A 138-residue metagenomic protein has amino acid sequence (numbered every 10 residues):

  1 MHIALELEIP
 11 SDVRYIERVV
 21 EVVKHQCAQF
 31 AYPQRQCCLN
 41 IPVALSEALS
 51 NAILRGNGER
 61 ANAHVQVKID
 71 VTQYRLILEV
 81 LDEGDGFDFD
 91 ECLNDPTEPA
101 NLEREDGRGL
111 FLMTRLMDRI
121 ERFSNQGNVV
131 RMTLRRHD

Functional and structural regions predicted by a protein language model:
M1-E6, I53-D138: Conserved beta-strand-loop-beta-strand hairpin that lines the nucleotide-binding pocket of ATP/GTP-utilizing enzymes
I3-R35: Helix-loop-beta hinge of the Bergerat
V13, E47, E91-L93: Solvent-exposed, flexible loop/coil residues
R18, N40-V43, R115: Alpha-helical macromolecular-interaction surfaces
K24-S46, L102-E103: Conserved short strand/loop->alpha-helix "switch" segment adjacent to the catalytic nucleotide/phosphoryl-transfer site
S46, S50, L54: Short alpha-helix lining the ATP-binding pocket of the histidine-kinase-like ATPase
